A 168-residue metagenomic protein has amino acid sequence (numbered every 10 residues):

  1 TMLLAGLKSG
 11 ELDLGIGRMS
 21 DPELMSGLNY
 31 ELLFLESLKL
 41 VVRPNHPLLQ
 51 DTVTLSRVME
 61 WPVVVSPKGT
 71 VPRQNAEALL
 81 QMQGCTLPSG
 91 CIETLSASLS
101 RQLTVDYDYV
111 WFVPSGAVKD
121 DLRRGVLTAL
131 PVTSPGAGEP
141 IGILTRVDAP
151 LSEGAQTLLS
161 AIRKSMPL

Functional and structural regions predicted by a protein language model:
T1-A5, I92-R101: Short helix-initiation/N-cap motifs at beta->coil->alpha
T1-L38, V42, T128-L130: Short beta-strand-centered segments that line the small-molecule binding cleft or hinge of alpha/beta clamshell
G6-K8, V58, Q102-D108, I143: Hydrophobic residues within well-ordered alpha-helices
I16-M25, A78, M82, A97-L127: A ligand-binding cleft/hinge motif common to bilobed small-molecule-binding domains
G27-V64, K68, R146, E153: Flexible hinge/capping segments at coil-to-helix
L48-L49, L55, P62-Q83, L151-A155 (+2 more regions): Secondary-structure junction motif
V65, T86-S96: Short beta-strand-to-loop elements that line the ligand-binding cleft of bilobed periplasmic-binding protein-like
T128-L168: A late-sequence structural motif
